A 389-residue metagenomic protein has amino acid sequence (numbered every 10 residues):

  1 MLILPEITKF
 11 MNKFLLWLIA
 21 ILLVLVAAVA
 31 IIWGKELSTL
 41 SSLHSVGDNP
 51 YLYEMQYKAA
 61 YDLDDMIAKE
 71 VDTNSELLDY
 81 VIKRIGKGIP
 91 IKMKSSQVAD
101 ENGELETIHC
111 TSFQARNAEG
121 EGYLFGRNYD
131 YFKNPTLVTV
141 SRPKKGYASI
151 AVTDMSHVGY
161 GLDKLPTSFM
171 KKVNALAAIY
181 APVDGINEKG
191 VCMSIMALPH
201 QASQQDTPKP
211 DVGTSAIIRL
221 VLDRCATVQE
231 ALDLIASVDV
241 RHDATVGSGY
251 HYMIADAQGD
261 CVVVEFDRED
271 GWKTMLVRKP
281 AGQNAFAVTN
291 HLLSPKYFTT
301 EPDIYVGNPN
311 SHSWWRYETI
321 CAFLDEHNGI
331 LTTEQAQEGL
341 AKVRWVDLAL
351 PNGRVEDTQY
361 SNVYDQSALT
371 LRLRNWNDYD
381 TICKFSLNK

Functional and structural regions predicted by a protein language model:
M1-F10: Short, Lys/Arg-enriched N-terminal segments with co-localized hydrophobic residues within the first ~10-30 amino acids
N12-A226, V240-R241, D325-K389: N-terminal mature-domain region immediately after signal-peptide cleavage in secreted/organellar precursors
A148-G159, I179, A285-G307: A recognition module on extended beta-rich or small alphabeta surfaces enriched in W/G with H and D/E
R219-L222, L232-I235, C321: Non-transmembrane alpha-helical segments in soluble domains of secreted/periplasmic/extracellular proteins
D233-A244, Y252: Secretory/export targeting leaders with adjacent low-complexity proregions
V246-T299: Extended amphipathic alpha-helical segments with heptad-repeat/coiled-coil character used for oligomerization, fusion
E301-Q337: Long, charge-rich alpha-helical interaction segments
